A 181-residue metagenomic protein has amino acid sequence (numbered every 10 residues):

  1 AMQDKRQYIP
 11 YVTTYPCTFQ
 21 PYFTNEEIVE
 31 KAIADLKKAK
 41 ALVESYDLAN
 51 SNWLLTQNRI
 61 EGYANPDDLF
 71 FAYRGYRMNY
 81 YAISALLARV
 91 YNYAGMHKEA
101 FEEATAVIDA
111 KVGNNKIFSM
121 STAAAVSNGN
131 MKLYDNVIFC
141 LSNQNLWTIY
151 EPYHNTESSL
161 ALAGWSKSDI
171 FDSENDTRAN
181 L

Functional and structural regions predicted by a protein language model:
A1-L181: Structured, solvent-exposed acidic/aromatic patches
